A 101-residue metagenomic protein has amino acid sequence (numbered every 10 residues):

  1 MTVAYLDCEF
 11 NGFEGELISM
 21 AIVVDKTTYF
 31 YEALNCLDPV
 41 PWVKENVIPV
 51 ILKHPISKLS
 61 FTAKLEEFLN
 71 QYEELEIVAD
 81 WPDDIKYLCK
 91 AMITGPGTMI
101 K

Functional and structural regions predicted by a protein language model:
A4, E9-D83: Conserved non-catalytic scaffold segment of RNase H-like nuclease domains
D83-K101: Substrate-recognition/cap helix-loop segment adjacent to the acidic, metal-dependent catalytic center of Asp-based
